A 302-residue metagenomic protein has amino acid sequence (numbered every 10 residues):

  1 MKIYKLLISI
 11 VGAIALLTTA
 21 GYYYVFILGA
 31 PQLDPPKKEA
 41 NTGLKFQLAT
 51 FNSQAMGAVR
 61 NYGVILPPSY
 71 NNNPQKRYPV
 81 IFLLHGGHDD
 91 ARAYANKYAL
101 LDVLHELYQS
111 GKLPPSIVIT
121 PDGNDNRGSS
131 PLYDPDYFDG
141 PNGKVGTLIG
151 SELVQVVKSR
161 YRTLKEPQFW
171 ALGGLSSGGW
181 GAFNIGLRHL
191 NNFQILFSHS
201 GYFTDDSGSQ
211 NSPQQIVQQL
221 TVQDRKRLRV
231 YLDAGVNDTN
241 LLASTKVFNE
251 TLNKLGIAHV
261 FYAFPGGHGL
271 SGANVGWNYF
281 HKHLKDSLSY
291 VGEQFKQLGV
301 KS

Functional and structural regions predicted by a protein language model:
M1-K2: N-terminal Lys/Arg-rich, disordered targeting/topogenic segments
K5-S302: Non-catalytic cap/lid and distal C-terminal segments of serine-dependent acyl enzymes
